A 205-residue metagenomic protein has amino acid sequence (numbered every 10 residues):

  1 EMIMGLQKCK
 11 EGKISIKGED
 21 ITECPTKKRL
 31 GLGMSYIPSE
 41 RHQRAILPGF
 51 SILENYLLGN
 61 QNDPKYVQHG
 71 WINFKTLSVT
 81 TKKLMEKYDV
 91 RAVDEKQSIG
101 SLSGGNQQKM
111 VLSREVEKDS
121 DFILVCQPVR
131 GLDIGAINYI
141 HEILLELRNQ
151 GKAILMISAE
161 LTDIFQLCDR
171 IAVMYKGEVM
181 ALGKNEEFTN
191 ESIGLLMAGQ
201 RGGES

Functional and structural regions predicted by a protein language model:
E1-S205: Glycine-rich phosphate-binding loops of nucleotide-dependent enzymes
